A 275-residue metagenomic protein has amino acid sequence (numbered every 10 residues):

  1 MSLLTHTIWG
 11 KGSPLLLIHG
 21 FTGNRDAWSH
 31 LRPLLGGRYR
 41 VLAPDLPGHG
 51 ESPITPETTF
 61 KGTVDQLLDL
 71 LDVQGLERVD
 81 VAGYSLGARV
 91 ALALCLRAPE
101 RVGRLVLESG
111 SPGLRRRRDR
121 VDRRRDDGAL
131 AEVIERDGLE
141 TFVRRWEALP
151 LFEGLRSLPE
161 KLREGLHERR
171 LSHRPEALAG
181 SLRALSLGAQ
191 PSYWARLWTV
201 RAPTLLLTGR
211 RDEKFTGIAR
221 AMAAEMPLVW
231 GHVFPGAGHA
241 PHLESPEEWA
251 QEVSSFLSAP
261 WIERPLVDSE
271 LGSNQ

Functional and structural regions predicted by a protein language model:
M1-L16, G37-R40, L76-E77, S254-Q275: Alpha/beta-hydrolase fold catalytic core
S2-P53: Conserved HGGG/HGGXW glycine-rich cap/lid loop of the alpha/beta-hydrolase fold
S29-P33, L42-A82, E248-S254: Active-site loop/oxyanion-hole signature of alpha/beta-hydrolase fold enzymes
G83-G87, A91: Gly/Ala-rich beta-loop-alpha elbow adjacent to hydrolase catalytic centers
L96, G103-E135: Flexible "cap/lid" loop of the alpha/beta hydrolase fold
L171-R220: Conserved serine/cysteine hydrolase catalytic core
A223-H239: Catalytic histidine neighborhood in serine/cysteine hydrolases with alpha/beta-hydrolase-type architecture
A237-P246, A250: Catalytic histidine-centered segment of alpha/beta-hydrolase-like enzymes
